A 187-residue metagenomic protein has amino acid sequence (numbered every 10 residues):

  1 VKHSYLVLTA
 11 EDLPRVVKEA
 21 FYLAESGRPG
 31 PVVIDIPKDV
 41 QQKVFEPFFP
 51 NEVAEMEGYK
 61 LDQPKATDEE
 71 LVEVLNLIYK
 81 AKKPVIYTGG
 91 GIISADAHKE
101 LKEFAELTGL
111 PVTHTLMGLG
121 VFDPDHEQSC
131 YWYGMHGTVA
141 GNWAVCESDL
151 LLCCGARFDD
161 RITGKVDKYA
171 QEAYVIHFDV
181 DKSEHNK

Functional and structural regions predicted by a protein language model:
V1-V16, K38, G118-K187: Glycine-rich, acidic loop regions that bind phosphate or pyrophosphate groups
K2-E11, K60-Q63, Y87-G91: Flexible, glycine/proline-enriched loop segments at strand-loop-helix junctions that form or flank small-ligand binding
E11-R15, E25, G90-H98: Active-site glycine- and acidic-residue-rich loops that bind and position anionic ligands or nucleotide-like cofactors
E19, L23-K80: Conformationally flexible catalytic loops at phosphate/diphosphate-handling active centers
A20-F21, I34, I86, V112 (+2 more regions): Buried hydrophobic positions in well-ordered alpha/beta secondary-structure cores of metabolic enzymes
F21-L23, F49-N51, A97-G109, V166-Q171: Short, solvent-exposed amphipathic alpha-helical segments in soluble enzyme and RNA/protein-processing domains
I36-Q42, G90-I92, K182: Glycine-rich beta-alpha junction loops
V53, A66-T67, E73-L151: Anionic-ligand anchoring segments at beta-strand to alpha-helix junctions in alpha/beta enzyme folds, i.e., glycine
